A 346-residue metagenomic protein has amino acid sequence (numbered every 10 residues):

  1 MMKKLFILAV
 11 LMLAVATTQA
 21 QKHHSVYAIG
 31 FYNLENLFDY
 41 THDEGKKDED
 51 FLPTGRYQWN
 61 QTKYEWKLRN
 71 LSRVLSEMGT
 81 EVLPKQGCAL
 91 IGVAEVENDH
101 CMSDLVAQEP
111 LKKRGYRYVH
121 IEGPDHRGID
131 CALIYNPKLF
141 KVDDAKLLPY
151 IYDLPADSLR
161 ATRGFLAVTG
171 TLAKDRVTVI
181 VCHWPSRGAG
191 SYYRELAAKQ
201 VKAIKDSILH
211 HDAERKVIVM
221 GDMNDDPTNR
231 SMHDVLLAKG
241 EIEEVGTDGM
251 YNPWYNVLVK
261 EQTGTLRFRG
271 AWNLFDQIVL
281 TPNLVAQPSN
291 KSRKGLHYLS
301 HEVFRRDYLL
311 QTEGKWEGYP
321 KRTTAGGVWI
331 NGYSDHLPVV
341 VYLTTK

Functional and structural regions predicted by a protein language model:
M1-H24: Bacterial Sec-dependent N-terminal signal peptides
Q19-E109, V119-I129, K199, T312-E317 (+1 more regions): N-terminal, active-site-proximal structural segment of metallo-dependent hydrolase catalytic domains
Q21, D206-V217, D225-K346: Metal-dependent phosphoester-hydrolase catalytic domains
Q21-I29, F38, K138-K141, R160-H183 (+1 more regions): Beta-strand-turn-beta hairpins that frame and shape the catalytic cleft of phosphate-ester-processing enzymes
Y32-E35, A94-E97, H120-P124, N136-P137 (+4 more regions): Active-site-proximal beta-strand/loop segments in catalytic clefts of secreted hydrolases
D39-Y40, H100-S103, R127-D130, G188-S191 (+2 more regions): Extracytoplasmic/secreted cell-surface and envelope-processing proteins
L90, V96-R176: Structured beta-strand-rich core segments of catalytic domains in phosphoester-bond hydrolases
S191-A213: A long, amphipathic alpha-helix that forms part of the scaffold/cap immediately adjacent to metal-dependent active
